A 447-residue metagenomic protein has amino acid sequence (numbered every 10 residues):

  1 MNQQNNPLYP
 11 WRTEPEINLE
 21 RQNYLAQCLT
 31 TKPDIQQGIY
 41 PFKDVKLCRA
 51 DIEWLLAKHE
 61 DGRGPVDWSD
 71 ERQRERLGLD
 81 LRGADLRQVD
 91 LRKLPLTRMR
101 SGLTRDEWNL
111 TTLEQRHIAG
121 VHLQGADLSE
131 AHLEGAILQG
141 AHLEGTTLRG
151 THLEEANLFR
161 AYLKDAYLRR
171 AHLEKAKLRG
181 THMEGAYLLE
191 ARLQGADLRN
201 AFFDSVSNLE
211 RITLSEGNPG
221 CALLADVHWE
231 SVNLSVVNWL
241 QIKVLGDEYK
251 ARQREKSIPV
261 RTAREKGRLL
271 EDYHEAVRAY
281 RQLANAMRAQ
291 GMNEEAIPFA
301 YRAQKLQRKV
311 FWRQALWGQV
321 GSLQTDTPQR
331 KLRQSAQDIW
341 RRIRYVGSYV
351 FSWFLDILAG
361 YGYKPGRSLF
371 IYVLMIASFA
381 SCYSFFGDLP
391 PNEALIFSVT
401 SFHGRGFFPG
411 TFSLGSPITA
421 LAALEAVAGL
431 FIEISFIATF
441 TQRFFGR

Functional and structural regions predicted by a protein language model:
M1-E20, A26, T31, Q36-L47 (+4 more regions): Tandem repeat scaffolds
A126, A131, A136, A359 (+3 more regions): Juxtamembrane/transmembrane-helix boundary motifs in multi-pass membrane proteins
E275-Q282, G291-E294, P298, Y345 (+7 more regions): Generic recognition of stable, solvent-exposed alpha-helical segments in well-folded globular domains
A284-A289, A296, Q307-V310, C382 (+1 more regions): Membrane-proximal alpha-helical anchors
N293-E294, P298-S322, D326, R333-A336: Short, charge-rich amphipathic alpha-helical segments embedded in non-transmembrane helical bundles/solenoids
P298-Y301, D356, F397-S401: Short amphipathic alpha-helical coupling elements at transmembrane boundaries
T327-F386: Transmembrane alpha-helical segments and their cytosolic interface motifs in multi-pass membrane proteins
A380-Y383, G387-R447: Pore domain of cation channels
